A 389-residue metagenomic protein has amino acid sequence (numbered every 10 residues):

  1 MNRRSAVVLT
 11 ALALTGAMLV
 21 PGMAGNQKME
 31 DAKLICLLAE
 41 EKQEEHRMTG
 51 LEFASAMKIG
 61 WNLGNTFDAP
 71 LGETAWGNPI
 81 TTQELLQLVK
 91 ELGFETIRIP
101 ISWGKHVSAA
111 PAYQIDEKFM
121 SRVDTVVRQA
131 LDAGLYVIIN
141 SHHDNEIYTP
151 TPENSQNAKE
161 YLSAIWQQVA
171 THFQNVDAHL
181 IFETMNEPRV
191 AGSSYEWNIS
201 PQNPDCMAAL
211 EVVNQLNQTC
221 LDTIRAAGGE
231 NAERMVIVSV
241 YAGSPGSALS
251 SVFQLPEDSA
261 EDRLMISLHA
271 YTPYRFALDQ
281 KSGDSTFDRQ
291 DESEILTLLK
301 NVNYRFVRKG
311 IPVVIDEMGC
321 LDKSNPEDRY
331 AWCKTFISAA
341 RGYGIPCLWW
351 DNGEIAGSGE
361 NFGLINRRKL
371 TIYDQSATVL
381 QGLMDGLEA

Functional and structural regions predicted by a protein language model:
R3-V7, T15-M18: N-terminal export leaders
K28-R98: N-terminal carbohydrate-binding accessory modules
Q43, G77-E95, Q114-S141, T149-T184 (+1 more regions): An active-site-proximal structural segment forming one wall of the substrate-binding cleft that immediately precedes
L63-T81, K105, A109-I115, N154 (+2 more regions): Acidic/histidine-rich helix-loop elements that form or flank divalent-metal/phosphate-binding sites at the catalytic
N65-A69, T96, S102-V107, H143-I147 (+5 more regions): Solvent-exposed loop/turn segments at secondary-structure junctions within structured extracellular/periplasmic domains
K159-D284, D288-R289, T297-L321, G342-I345: Active-site region of glycoside hydrolase catalytic domains
L296-Q375, V379: Substrate-binding cleft of secreted/luminal carbohydrate-active enzymes
